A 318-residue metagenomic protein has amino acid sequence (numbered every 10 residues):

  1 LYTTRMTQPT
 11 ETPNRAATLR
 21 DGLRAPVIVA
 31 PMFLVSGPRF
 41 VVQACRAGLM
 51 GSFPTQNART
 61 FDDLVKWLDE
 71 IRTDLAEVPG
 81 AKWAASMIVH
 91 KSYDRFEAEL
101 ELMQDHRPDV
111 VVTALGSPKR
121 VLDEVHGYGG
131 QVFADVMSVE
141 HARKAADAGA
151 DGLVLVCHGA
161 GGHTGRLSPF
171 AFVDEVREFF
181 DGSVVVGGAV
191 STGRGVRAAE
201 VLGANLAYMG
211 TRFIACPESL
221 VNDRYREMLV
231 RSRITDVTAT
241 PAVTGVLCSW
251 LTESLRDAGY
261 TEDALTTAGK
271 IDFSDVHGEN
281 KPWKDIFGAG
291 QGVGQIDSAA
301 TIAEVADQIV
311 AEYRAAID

Functional and structural regions predicted by a protein language model:
L1-R5: Short, Lys/Arg-enriched N-terminal segments with co-localized hydrophobic residues within the first ~10-30 amino acids
T7, E11, R166-V185, S191-D318: Conserved active-site-proximal phosphate/metal-binding subdomains
T7-S183: Active-site entrance/lid segments in N-terminal catalytic domains of soluble metabolic enzymes
V35, V190-S191: Residue-level detector of alpha-helix initiation sites
